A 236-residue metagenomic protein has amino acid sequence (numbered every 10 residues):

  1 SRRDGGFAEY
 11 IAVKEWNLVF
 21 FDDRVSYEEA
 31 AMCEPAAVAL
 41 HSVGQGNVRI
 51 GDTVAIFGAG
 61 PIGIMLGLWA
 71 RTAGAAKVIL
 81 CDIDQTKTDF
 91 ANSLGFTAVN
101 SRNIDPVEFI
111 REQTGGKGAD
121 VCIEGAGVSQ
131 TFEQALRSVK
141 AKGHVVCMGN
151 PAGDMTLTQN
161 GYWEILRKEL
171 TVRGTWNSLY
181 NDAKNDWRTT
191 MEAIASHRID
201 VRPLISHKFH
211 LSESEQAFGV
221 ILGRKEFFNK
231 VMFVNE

Functional and structural regions predicted by a protein language model:
S1-L18: Glycine-rich phosphate/adenylate-binding loop and adjacent beta-alpha elements of nucleotide- or dinucleotide-binding
Y10, A31, A59, L80 (+6 more regions): Glycine- and other small-residue-rich loops at beta-strand/loop junctions that grip anionic moieties
N17-Y27: Glycine/charged-rich beta-loop-alpha catalytic/anionic-binding loops adjacent to active sites
V19, A55, I79, V99 (+3 more regions): Structural detector of well-ordered beta-strand residues that form the stable sheet scaffold of enzyme domains
S26-I104, E108: Mid-domain Rossmann-like dinucleotide-binding core that forms the NAD(H)/NADP(H) cofactor-binding site
G46-V48, D89, L94-L170: Glycine-rich cofactor phosphate-binding loops and adjacent beta1-alpha1 units of small-molecule cofactor enzyme domains
E112, M155-I205, Q216: C-terminal substrate-binding/catalytic core of Rossmann-like NAD(P)-dependent dehydrogenases/reductases
G116, V146-C147, P151-M155, S196-I205 (+1 more regions): C-terminal capping/lid region of NAD(P)-dependent oxidoreductase domains
